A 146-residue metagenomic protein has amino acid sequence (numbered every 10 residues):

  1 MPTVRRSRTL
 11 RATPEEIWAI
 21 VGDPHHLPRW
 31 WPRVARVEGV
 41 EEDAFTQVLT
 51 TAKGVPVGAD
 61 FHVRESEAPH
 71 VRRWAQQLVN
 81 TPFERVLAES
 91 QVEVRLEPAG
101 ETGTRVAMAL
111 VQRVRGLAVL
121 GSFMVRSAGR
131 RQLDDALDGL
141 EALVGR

Functional and structural regions predicted by a protein language model:
M1-E42: Hydrophobic ligand-binding cavity/cleft-lining segments
M1-R8, E15, Q91, A99 (+3 more regions): Hydrophobic-ligand-binding modules of eukaryotic lipid transfer/binding families
P28-P32, R36-G39, G54-R105, V111-R113 (+1 more regions): Hydrophobic-ligand binding "helix-grip"
F45-Q47: N-terminal glycine/threonine-rich, aromatic-flanked beta-hairpin/loop signature
R105, V111-R146: A conserved amphipathic terminal alpha-helix motif
